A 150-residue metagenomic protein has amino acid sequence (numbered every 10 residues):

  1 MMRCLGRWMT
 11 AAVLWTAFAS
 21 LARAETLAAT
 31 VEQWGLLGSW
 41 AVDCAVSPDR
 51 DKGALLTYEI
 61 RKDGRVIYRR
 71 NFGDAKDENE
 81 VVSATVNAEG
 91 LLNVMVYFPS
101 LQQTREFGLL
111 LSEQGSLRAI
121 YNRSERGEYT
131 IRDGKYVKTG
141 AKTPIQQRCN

Functional and structural regions predicted by a protein language model:
M1-T10: Bacterial N-terminal signal peptides that target proteins for export
T16-F18, W34, G38, T143: Processing junctions and N-termini across compartments
S20-A24: Sec/Tat signal peptide C-region and signal peptidase I cleavage site
E25-S39, I60: N-terminal helix-cap/turn-to-beta initiation motif at the start of protein domains
T26-T30, P48, L91-N150: Beta-sheet ligand-binding and adhesion/scaffold domains
Q33-D51: K/E-rich alpha-helical interaction surfaces of small helical-bundle regulatory domains
V46-E89, K142: N-terminal glycine/threonine-rich, aromatic-flanked beta-hairpin/loop signature
